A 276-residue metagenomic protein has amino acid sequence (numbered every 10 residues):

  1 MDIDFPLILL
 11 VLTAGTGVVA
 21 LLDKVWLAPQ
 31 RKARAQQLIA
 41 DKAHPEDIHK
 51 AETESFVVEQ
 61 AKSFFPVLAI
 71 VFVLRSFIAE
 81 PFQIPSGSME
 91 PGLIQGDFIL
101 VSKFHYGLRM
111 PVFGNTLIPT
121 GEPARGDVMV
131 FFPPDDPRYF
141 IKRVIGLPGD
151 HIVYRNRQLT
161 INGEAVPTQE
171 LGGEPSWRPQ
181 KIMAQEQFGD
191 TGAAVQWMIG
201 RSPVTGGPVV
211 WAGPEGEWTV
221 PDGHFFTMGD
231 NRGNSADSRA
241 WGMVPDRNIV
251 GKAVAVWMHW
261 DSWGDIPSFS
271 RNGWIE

Functional and structural regions predicted by a protein language model:
D2-R31, L38-V57, F82-Q83, P91-E276: Soluble "head" domains of membrane/secretory-pathway proteins
E46-A79: Internal/C-terminal transmembrane anchor helices
